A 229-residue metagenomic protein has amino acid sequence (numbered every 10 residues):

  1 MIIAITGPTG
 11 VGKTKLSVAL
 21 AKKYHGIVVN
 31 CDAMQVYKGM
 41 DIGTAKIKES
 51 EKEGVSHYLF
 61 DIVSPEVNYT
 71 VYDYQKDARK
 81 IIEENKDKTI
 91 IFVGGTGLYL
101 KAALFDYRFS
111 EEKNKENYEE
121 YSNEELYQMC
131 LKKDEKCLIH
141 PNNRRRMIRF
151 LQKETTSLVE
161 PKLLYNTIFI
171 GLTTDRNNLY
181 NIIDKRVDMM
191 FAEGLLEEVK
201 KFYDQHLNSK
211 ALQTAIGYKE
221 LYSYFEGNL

Functional and structural regions predicted by a protein language model:
M1-L229: Phosphate/pyrophosphate-binding catalytic cores of soluble transferases and nucleic-acid-acting enzymes
